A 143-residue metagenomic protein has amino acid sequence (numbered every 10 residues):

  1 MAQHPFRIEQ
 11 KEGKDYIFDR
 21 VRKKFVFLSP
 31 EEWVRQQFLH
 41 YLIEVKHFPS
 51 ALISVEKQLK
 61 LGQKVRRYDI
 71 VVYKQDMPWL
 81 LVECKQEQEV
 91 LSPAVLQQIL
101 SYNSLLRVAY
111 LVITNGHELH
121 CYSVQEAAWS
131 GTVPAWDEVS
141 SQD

Functional and structural regions predicted by a protein language model:
M1-Y110, G116-D143: A short, conserved, highly charged catalytic patch centered on acidic carboxylates
